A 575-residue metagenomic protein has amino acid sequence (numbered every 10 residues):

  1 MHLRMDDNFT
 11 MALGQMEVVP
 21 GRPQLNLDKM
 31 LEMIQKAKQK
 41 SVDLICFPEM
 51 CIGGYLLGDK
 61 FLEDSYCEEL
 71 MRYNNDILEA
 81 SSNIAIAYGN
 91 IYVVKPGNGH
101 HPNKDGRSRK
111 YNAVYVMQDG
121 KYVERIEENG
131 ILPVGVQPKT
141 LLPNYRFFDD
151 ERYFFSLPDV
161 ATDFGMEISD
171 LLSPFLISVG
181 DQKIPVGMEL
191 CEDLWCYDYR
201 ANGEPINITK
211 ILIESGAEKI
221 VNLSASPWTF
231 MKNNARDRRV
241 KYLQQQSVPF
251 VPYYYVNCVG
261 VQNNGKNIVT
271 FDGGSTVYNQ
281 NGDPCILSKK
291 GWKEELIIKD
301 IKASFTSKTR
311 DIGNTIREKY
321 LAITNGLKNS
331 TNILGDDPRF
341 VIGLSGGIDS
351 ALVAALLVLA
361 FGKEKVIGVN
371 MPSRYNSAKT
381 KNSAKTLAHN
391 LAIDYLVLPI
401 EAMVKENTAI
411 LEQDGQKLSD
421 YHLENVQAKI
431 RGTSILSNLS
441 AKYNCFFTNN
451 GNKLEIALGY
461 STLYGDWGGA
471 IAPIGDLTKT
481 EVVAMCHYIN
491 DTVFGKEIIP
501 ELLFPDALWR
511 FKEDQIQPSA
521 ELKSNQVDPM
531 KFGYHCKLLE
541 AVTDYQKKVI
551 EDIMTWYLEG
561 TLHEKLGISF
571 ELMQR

Functional and structural regions predicted by a protein language model:
M1-G343, A354, L359-K365, N370 (+2 more regions): Enzyme catalytic cores with a strong preference for nitrogen-chemistry domains
F9-T10, I184, P249-V251, Q280 (+3 more regions): ATP/NTP-dependent adenylation/nucleotidyl-transfer catalytic domains that generate, transfer, or process NMP-activated
